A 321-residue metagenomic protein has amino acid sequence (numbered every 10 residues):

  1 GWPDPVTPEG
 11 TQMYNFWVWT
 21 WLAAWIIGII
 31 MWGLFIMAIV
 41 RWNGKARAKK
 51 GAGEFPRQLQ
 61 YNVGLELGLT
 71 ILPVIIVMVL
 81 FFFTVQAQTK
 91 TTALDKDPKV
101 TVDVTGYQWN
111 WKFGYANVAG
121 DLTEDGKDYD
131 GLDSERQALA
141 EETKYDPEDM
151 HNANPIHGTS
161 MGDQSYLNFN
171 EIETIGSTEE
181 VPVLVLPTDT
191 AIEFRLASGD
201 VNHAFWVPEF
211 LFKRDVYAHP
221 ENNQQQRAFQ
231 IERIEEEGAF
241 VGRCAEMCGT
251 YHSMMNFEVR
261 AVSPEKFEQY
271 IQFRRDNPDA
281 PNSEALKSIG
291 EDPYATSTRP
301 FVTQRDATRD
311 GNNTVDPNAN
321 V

Functional and structural regions predicted by a protein language model:
G1-F16, I39-V321: Non-transmembrane, membrane-proximal soluble domains of secreted or membrane proteins
W17-I30: Alpha-helical transmembrane segments
I30-R41: Central hydrophobic cores of alpha-helical transmembrane segments in multi-pass inner-membrane proteins across all
